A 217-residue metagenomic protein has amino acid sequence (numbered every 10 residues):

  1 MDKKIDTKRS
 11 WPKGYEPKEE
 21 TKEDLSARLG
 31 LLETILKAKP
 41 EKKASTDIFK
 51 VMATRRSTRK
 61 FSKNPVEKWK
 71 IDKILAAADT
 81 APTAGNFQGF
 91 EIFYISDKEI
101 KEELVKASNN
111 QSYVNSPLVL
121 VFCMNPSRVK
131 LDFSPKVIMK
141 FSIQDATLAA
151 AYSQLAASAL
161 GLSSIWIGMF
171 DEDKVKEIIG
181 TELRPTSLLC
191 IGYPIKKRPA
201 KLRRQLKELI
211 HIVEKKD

Functional and structural regions predicted by a protein language model:
D2-K39, S57-T58, T186-D217: C-terminal helix-cap and adjacent tail motif
K43-T54: Short, contiguous hydrophobic alpha-helices characteristic of membrane insertion segments
V51, V119-C123, L188-C190: Conserved hydrophobic/aromatic beta-strand scaffold that supports enzyme active sites
S57-K73: A short N-terminal beta-strand-loop micro-motif at the entrance of redox/enzyme domains
W69-A76, T80-A149: Glycine/small-residue-rich phosphate/adenosyl-binding loop
I74, A78-D79, L120, K136-I178 (+1 more regions): Small-aliphatic-rich amphipathic alpha-helix that forms the alpha element of a beta-alpha
Q88, S163-W166, R184-P185: A short coil-to-beta-strand element that immediately follows conserved catalytic motifs
K176-T181, A200-K201: Short proline/glycine-enriched turn/loop segments at secondary-structure junctions
